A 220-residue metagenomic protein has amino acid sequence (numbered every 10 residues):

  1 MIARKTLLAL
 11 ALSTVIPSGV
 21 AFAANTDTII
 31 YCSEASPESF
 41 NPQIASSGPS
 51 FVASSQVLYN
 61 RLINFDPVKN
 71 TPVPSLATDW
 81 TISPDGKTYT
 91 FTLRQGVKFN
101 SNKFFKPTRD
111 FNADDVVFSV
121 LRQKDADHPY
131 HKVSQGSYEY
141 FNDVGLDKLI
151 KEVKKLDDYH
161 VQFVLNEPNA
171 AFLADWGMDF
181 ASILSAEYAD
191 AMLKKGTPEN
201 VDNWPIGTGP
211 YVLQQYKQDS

Functional and structural regions predicted by a protein language model:
M1-L8: Bacterial N-terminal signal peptides that target proteins for export
L8-L12, I16: Hydrophobic helical h-region of N-terminal Sec-dependent signal peptides in bacterial secretory/periplasmic proteins
S18-A23: Sec/Tat signal peptide C-region and signal peptidase I cleavage site
A24-T28, V57, S75-A77, P84-T88 (+5 more regions): Extracytoplasmic
C32-P84, L121, H128, I206-P210 (+1 more regions): N-terminal lobe/hinge region of extracytoplasmic solute-binding protein
E34-P37, A45, P67-V68, D85-K87 (+7 more regions): Solvent-exposed coil/turn segments that connect beta secondary-structure elements in extracytoplasmic/periplasmic
T78-P129, Q162: Aromatic- and charge-enriched surface segment that lines or borders ligand/interaction sites
T92, K124-D125, P129-D190, P210-V212 (+1 more regions): Surface-exposed binding/hinge segments that line and control ligand-binding clefts or catalytic entry sites
